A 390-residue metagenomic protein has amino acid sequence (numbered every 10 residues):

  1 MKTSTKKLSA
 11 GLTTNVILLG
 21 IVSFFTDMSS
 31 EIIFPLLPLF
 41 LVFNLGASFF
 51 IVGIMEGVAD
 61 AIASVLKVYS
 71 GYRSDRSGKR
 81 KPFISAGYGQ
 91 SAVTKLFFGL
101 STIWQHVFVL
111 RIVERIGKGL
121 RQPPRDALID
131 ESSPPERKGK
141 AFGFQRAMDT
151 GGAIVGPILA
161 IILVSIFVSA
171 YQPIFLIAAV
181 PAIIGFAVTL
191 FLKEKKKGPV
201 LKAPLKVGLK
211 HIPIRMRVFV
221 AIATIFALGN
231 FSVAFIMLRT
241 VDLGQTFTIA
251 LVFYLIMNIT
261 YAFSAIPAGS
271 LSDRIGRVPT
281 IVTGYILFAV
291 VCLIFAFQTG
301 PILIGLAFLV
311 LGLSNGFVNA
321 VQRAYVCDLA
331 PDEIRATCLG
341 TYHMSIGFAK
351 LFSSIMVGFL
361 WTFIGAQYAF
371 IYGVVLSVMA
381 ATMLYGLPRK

Functional and structural regions predicted by a protein language model:
K2-T13, E194-I222: Juxtamembrane intracellular "pre-TM" segments in multi-pass secondary transporters
K6-A63, M216-F253: Helix-loop boundary and gating motifs at the non-cytosolic
L39-N44, V155-P173, F352-A366: Transmembrane alpha-helix termini and helix-breaking/packing motifs in multi-pass membrane transporters
L66-G78, V164, A265-G276, W361: Helix-to-loop junctions at the C-terminal end of transmembrane segments in multipass secondary transporters
P82-L96, A179, P279-I294, V374: Structural signature of the two symmetry-related core transmembrane helices
G99-L110, A296-A307: Helix-loop junctions at membrane interfaces in 12-TM secondary transporters
L110-G151, Y325: Cytoplasmic helix-loop-helix junction between adjacent transmembrane helices in 12-TM secondary transporters
Q172-L190, F370-G386: Symmetry-related core transmembrane helices of the 12-TM Major Facilitator Superfamily/SLC fold
